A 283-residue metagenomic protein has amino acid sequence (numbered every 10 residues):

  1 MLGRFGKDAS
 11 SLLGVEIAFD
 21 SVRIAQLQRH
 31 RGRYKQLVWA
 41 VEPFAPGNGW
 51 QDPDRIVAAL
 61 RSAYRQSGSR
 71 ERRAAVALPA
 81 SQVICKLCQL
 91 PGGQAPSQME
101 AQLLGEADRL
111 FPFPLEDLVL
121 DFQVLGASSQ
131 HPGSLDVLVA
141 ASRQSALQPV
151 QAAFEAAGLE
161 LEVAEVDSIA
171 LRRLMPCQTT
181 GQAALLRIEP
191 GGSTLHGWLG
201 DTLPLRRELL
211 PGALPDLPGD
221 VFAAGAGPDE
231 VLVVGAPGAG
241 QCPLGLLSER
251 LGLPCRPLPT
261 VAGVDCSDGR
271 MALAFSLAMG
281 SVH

Functional and structural regions predicted by a protein language model:
M1-H283: Hydrophobic/aromatic-enriched cytosolic interaction surfaces used to assemble or bind macromolecules
